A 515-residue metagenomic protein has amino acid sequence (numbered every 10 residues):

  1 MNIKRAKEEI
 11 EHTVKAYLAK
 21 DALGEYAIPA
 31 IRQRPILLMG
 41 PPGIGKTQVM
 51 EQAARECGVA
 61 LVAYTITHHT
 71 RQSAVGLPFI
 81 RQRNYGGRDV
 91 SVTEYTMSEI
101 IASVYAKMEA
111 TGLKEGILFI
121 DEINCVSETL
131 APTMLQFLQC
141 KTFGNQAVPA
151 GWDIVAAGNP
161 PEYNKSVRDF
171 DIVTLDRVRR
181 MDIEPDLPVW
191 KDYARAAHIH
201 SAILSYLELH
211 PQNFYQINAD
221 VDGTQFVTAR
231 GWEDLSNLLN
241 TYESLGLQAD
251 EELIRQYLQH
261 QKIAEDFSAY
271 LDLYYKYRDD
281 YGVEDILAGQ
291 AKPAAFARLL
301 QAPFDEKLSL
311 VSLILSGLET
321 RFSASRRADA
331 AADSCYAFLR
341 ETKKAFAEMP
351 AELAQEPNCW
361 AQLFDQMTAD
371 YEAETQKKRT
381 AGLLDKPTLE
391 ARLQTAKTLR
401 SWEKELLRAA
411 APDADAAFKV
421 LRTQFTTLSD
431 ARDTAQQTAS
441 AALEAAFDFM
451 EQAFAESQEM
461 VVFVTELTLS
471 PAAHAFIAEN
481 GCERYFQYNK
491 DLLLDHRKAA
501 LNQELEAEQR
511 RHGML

Functional and structural regions predicted by a protein language model:
M1-Q212, I217-D220: AAA+ P-loop NTPase catalytic core and its hallmark functional loops
K4-K7, K15, K20, K46 (+17 more regions): Context-gated lysine
A196-E352: Alpha-helical lid/collar subdomain of P-loop NTPases
L300-L515: Terminal-proximal interaction/regulatory segments of ATP-powered molecular machines
